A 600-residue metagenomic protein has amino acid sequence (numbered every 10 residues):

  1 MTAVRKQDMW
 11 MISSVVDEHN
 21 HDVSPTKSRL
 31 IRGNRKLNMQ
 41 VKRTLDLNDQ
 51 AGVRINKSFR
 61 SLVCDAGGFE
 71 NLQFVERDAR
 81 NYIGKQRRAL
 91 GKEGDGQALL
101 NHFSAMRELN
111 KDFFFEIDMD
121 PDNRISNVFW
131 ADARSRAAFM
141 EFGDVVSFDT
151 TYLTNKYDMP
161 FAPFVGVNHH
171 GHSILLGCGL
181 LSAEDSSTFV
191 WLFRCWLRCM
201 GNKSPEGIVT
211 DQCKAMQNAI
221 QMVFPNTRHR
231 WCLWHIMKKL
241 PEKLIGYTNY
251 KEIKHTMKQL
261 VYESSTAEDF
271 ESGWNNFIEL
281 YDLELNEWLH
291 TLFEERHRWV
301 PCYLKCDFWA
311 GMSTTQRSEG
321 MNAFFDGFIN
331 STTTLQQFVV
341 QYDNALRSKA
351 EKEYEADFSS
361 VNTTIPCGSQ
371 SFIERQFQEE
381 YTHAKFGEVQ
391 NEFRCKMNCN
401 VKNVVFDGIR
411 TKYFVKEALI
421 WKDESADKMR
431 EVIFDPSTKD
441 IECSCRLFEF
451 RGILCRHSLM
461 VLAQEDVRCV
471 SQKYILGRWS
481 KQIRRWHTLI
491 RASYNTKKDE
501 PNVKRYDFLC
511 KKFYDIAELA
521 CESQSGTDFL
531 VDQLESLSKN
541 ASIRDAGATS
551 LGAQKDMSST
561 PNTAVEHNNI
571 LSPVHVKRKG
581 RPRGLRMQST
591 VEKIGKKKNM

Functional and structural regions predicted by a protein language model:
M1, K92-L100, S104-M119, D132 (+3 more regions): Surface-exposed, charged/polar loop-rich segments that form substrate/cofactor-binding or regulatory interfaces
R5, M9-V16, Q50, G67 (+6 more regions): Charge-rich, intrinsically disordered regulatory segments
D8-L47, A131: Basic, short loop/linker segments at the boundary and entry of helix-turn-helix/winged-helix-like folds
R29-L37, K156-Y157, C178-G201: Active-site beta-loop-alpha junctions of metal-dependent nucleic acid enzymes, especially the RNase H-like/DDE
A51-L62: Short, charged amphipathic recognition helices of the HTH superfamily and cognate SANT/SANTA-like modules
V63-R77: Short, basic interhelical loop/turn and adjoining N-cap of the next helix at nucleic-acid- or acidic-partner-contacting
E76-A79, H172, L176-C178, G207-A215 (+3 more regions): Conserved beta-strand -> loop -> alpha-helix junction used to position metal-binding or nucleic-acid-contacting
K85-F161, V167-N168, W288-F293, L304 (+1 more regions): Structured nucleic-acid-interacting core domains from mobile-element enzymes and related host factors, especially RNase
